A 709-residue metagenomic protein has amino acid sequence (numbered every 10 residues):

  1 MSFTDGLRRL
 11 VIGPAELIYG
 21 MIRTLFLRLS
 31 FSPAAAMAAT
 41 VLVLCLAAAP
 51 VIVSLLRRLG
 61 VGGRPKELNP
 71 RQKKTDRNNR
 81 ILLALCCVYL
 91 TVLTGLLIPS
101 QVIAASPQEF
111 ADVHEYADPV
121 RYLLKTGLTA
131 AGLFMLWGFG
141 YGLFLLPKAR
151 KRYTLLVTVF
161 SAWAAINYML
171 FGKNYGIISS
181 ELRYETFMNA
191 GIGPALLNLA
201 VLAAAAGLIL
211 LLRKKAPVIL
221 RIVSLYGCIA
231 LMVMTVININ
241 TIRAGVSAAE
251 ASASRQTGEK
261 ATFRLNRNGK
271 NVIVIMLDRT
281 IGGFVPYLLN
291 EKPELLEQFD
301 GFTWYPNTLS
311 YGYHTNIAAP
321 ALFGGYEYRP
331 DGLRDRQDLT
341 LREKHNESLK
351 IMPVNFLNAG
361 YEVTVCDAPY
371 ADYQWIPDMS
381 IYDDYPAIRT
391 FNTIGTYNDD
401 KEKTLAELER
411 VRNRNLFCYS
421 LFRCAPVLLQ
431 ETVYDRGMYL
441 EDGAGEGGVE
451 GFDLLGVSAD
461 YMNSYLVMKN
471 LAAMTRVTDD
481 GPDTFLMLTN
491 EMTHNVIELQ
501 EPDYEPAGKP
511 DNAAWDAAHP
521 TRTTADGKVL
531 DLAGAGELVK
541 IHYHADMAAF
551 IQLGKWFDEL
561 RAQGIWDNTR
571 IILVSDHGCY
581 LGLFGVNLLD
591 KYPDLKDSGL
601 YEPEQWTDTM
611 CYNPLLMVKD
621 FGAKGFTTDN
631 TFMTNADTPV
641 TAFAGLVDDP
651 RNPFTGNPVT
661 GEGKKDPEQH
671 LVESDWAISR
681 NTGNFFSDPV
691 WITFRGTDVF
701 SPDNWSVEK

Functional and structural regions predicted by a protein language model:
M1-F31: Short, strongly hydrophobic alpha-helical membrane anchors
F3-T4, L10-I12, L55, L59-G62 (+1 more regions): Short, aromatic- and cysteine-enriched interfacial helices/patches that mediate contacts at lipid membranes
V11, I18, V61-P70: N-terminal Lys/Arg-rich, disordered targeting/topogenic segments
E16, G20, T24, R28 (+6 more regions): Hydrophobic alpha-helical membrane-embedded or membrane-associated segments
L27-T40, G191-I192: Juxtamembrane/start-of-transmembrane alpha-helix segments at the extracytoplasmic/lumenal side of membrane anchors
A39-A48, I52, L455, A459: Short linear elements at protein peripheries
L44-R58, W137-G142, A203-L212: Alpha-helical transmembrane segments
P65-A84, L90-G132, G138-L145, R152-L197 (+1 more regions): Catalytic domains that recognize anionic headgroups
